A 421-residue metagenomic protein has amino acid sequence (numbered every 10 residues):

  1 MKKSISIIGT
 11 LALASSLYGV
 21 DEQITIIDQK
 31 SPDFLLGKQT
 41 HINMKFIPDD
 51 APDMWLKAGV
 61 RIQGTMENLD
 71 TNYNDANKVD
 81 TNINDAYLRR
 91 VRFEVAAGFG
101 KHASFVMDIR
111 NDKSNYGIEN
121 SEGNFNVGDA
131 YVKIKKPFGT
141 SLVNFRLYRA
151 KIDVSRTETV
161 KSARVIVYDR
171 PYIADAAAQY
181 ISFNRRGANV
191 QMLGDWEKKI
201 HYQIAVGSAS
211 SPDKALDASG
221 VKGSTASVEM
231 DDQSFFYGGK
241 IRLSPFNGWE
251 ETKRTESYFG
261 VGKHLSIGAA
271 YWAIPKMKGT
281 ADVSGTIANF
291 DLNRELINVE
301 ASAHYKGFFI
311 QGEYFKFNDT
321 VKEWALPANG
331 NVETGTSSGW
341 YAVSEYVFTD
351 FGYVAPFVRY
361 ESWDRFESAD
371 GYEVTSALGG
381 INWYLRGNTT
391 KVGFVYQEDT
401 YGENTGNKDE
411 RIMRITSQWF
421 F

Functional and structural regions predicted by a protein language model:
I5-Q63, K198-K199, E251, F421: N-terminal periplasmic/intermembrane-space "pro-region" immediately following the signal or transit peptide
D21-L35, D70-T71, V79-D80, I118 (+2 more regions): Outer-membrane beta-barrel pore domains
M44-N74, K78-P212, D231-N247, T336 (+4 more regions): Outer membrane beta-barrel
T159, Q203-A205, K214-A218, E251-T252 (+1 more regions): A short secondary-structure junction signal
N184, A205, A226-F236, V261 (+2 more regions): Short, contiguous, pocket-lining structural segments that sit at or immediately flank catalytic/ligand-binding sites
S210-V228: Active-site-proximal beta-alpha loop/turn segments in soluble metabolic enzymes
N247-H264: Short mixed-charge
